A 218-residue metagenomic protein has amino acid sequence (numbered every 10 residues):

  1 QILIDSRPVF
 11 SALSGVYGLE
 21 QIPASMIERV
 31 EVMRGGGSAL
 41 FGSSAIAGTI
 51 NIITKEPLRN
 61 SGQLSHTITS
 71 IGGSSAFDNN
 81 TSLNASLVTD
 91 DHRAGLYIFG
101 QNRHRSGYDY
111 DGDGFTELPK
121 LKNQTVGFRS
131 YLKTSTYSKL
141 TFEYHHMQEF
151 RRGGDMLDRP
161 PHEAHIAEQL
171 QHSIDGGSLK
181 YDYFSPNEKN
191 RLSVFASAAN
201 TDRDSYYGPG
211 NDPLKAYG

Functional and structural regions predicted by a protein language model:
I2: Short aromatic-centered micro-motifs
R7-R34: Short acidic/polar hinge/loop motifs at secondary-structure boundaries that mediate gating or recognition
S11-L13, M26-E28, A39-N51, K55-D111 (+2 more regions): Outer-membrane beta-barrel translocator/receptor signature
L13-G15, Q63, D204-P209: Short, glycine/acidic-enriched capping/hinge loops at junctions between secondary-structure elements
R29, R34, T49, N80-N84 (+4 more regions): Membrane-embedded beta-strand positions in outer-membrane beta-barrel channels/transporters
G35, S65-I71, F99-R103, H145-E149 (+1 more regions): Outer-membrane beta-barrel pore domains and translocons
R105-T125, Y131-K133, Y137-L192, A198-G218: Flexible loop and strand-edge segments within Gram-negative outer membrane beta-barrel domains
